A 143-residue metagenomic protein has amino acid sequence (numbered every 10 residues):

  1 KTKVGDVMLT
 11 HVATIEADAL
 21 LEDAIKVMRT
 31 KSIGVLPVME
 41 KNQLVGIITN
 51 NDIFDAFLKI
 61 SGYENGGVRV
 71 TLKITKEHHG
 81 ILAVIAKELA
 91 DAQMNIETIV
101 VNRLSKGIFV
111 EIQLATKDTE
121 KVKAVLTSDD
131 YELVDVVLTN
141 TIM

Functional and structural regions predicted by a protein language model:
K1-K26, V38-M39, L44-V45, N65-H79 (+2 more regions): Bateman/CBS regulatory modules and CBS-like beta-alpha motifs in cytosolic regions of diverse proteins
A13, T30-G34, K59: Alpha-helix capping at helix-to-loop junctions
D18, N51, F57: Fold-independent oxyanion-binding glycine-rich loops and adjacent beta-strand/coil segments at enzyme active sites
I25-R29, K87: A broadly conserved amphipathic alpha-helix scaffold signal in soluble, globular proteins
G34-M39, V45-I53: Short hydrophobic beta-strand motif reused across regulatory alpha/beta modules
F54-M143: A conserved regulatory-domain signal marking ACT and ACT-like small-molecule sensing domains and adjacent regulatory
